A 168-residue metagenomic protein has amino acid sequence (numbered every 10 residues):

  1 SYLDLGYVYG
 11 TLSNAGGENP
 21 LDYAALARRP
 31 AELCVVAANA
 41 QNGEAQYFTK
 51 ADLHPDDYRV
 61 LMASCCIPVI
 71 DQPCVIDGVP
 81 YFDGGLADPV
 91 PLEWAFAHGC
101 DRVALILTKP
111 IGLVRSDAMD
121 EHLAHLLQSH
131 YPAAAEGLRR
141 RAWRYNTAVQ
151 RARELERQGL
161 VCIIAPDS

Functional and structural regions predicted by a protein language model:
S1-S168: Patatin-like phospholipase
